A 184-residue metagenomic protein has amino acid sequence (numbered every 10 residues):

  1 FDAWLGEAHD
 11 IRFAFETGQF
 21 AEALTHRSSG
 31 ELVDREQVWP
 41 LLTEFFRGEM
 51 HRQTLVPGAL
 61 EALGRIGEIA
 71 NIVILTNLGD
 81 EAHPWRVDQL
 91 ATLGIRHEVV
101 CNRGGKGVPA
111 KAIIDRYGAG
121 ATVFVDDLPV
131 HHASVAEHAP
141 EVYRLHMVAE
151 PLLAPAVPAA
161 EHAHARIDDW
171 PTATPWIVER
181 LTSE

Functional and structural regions predicted by a protein language model:
F1-Q37: Active-site neighborhood of HAD-like aspartate-dependent phosphohydrolases
L32-E36, T43-V73, D80-V87: Short, acidic loop-to-helix structural element flanking the phosphoryl-transfer center in phosphate-processing enzymes
I72, H97, T122, V142-R144: Hydrophobic anchor at the start of a short beta-strand that flanks the dinucleotide cofactor-binding loop
G79-V123, H131-A136: Substrate-recognition "cap/lid" segment bordering the active-site pocket of phosphatases
E98-G104, A163-A173: Short acidic-hydrophobic, aromatic-tinged amphipathic segments that line or gate anion-handling sites
V108-K111, L153-H162, W176-V178: Short, charged, surface-exposed secondary-structure boundary motifs
A110-Y117, P171-E184: Short amphipathic alpha-helix with an adjacent loop that forms part of the alpha/beta core around
F124-D168: Acidic, Mg2+-coordinating phosphoryl-transfer loop and its flanking beta/alpha structural elements, shared across
